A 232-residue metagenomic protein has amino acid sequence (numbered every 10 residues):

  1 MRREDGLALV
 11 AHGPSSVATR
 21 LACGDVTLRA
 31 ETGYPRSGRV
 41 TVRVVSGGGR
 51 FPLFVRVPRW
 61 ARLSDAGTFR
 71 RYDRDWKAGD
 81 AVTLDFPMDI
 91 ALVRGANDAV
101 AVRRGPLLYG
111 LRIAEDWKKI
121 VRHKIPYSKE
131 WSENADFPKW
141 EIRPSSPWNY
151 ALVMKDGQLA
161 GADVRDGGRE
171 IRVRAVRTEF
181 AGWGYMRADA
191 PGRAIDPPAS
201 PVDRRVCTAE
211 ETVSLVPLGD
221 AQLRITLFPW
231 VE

Functional and structural regions predicted by a protein language model:
M1-S37, R43, R74, D85-E232: C-terminal beta-rich recognition modules with glycine/proline-rich loops and embedded aromatic residues
C23, V57, D65-A66, R104: Structural motif
S37-R39, G49-P52: Short coil/turn motif common to extracellular beta-sandwich-like domains
V44, R50-D65: Beta-strand-rich binding/interaction modules
T68-Y72: Short strand-edge motifs at loop-to-beta-strand transitions and within beta-strands of extracellular beta-rich domains
K77-A78: Surface-exposed loops/turns
